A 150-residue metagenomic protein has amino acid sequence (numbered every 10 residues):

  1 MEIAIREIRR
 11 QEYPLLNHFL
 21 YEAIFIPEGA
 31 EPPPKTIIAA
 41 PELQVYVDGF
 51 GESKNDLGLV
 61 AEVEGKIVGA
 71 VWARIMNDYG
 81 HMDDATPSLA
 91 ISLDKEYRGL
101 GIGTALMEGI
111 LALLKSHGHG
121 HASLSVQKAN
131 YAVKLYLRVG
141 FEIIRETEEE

Functional and structural regions predicted by a protein language model:
I3-H18: A short beta-loop-alpha structural element at the N-terminal edge of CoA-dependent acyl/N-acetyltransferase catalytic
I8, I91-L93, V126: Hydrophobic adenine-recognition pocket in adenosine-nucleotide-binding enzymes
Q11, L15, I67, N130-Y131: Short alpha-helical
I24-I26, K35-T86, A90-D94, E108: Acetyl-CoA-dependent GNAT
A90, G99-A112, L137-R138: Conserved acetyl-CoA-binding loop-helix of GNAT-fold acetyltransferases
G103, M107, Q127-L135, E148-E150: Short glycine/proline-centered loop/turn elements that form peptide/ligand docking sites
L114-Q127: Conserved GNAT acetyl-CoA-binding A-motif
L137-T147: Conserved acetyl-CoA-binding loop of GNAT-fold acetyltransferases
